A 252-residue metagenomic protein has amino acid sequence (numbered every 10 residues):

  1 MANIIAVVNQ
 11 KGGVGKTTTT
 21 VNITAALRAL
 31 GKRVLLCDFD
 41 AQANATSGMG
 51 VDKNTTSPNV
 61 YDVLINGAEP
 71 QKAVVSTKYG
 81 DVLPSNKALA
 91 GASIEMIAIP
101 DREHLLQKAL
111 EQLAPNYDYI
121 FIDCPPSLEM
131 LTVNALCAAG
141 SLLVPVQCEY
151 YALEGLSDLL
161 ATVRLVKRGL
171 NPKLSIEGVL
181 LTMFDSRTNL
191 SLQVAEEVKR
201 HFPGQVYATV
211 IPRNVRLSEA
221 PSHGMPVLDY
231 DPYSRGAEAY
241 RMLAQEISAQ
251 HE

Functional and structural regions predicted by a protein language model:
M1-E252: P-loop NTP-binding core
